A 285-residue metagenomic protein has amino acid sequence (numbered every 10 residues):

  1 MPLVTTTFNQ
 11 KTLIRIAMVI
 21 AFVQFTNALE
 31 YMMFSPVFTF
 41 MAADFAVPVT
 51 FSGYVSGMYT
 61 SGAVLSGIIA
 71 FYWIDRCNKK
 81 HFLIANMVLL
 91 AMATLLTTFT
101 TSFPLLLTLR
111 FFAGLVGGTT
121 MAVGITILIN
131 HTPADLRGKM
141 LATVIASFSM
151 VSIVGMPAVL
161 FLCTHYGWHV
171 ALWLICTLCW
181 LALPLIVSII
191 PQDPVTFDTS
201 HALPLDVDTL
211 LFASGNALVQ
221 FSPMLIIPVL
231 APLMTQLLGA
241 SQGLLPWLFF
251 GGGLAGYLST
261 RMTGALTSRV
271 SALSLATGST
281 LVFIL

Functional and structural regions predicted by a protein language model:
R15-A43, V47-V49, I226-A231: Extracytoplasmic
M32, T60-I68, S152-I153, G253-R261: Residue-level signature of mid-helix packing/kink "hotspots" within the transmembrane helices of 12-pass Major
S35, L211-F250: Extracytoplasmic gate region of multi-pass secondary transporters
L65-T101: Conserved MFS/SLC helix-loop-helix module at the cytosolic interface between two early adjacent transmembrane helices
G67-N78, S259-S271: Helix-to-loop junctions at the C-terminal end of transmembrane segments in multipass secondary transporters
R76-N86, S268-T280: Cytoplasmic membrane-interface "Motif A"-like loop-to-helix N-cap segments of 12-TM Major Facilitator Superfamily
L109-S147: Cytoplasmic helix-loop-helix junction between adjacent transmembrane helices in 12-TM secondary transporters
A134, A142-V187: Helix-loop-helix hairpin linking two adjacent transmembrane segments in secondary transporters
